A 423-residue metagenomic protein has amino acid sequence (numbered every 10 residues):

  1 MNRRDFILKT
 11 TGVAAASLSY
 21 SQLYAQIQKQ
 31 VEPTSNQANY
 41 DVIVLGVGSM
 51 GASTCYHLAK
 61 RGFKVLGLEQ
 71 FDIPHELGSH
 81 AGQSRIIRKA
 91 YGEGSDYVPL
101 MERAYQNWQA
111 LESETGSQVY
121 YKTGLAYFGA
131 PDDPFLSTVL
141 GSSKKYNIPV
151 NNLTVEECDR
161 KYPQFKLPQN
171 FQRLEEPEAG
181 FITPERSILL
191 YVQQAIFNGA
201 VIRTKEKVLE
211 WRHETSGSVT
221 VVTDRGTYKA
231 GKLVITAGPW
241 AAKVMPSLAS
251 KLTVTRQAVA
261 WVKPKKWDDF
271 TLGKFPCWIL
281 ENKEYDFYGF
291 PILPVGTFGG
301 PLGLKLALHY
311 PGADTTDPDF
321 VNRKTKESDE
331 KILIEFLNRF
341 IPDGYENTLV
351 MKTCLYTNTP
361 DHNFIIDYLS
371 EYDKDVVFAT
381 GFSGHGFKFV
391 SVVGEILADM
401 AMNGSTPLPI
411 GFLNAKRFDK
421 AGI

Functional and structural regions predicted by a protein language model:
D5-I27: N-terminal export signals
A38-Y40, T223-K232: Core beta-strand elements of the Rossmann-like FAD/NAD(P) dinucleotide-binding domain in flavoenzyme oxidoreductases
L45, Y228-P239: Short hydrophobic core segments
Y56-K60, Q118-Y121, T227, P239-K374: Active-site substrate-recognition segment that forms the wall of the catalytic cavity or substrate channel
K60-S79: Glycine-rich FAD pyrophosphate-binding loop
S84-K161, N170, D286-F287: Dinucleotide-binding Rossmann-like beta1-alpha1 core, especially the glycine-rich loop that anchors the ADP
D132-N198, R203-T204, E210-G217: Flavin (FAD/FMN) cofactor-binding and adjacent substrate-gating region of FAD-dependent oxidoreductase domains
R339-I423: C-terminal catalytic lobe of FAD-dependent flavoproteins
